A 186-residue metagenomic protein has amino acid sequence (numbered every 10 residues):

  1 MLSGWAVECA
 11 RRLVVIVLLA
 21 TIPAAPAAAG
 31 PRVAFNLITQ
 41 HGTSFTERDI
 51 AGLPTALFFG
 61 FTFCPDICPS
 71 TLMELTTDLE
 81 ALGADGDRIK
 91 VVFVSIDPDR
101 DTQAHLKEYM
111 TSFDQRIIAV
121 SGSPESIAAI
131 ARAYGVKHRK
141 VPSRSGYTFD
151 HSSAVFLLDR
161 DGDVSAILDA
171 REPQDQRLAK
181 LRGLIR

Functional and structural regions predicted by a protein language model:
L2-V14: Bacterial N-terminal signal peptides that target proteins for export
R12-P23: Bacterial N-terminal signal peptides
P26-A29: Boundary at the C-terminal end of the N-terminal hydrophobic targeting segment
F35-T55, L79: A short beta-strand-turn-helix
R48-T71, L75: Short active-site neighborhood of thiol/selenol oxidoreductases, capturing the structured segment around
I50, T62, V94-D99, Q115 (+3 more regions): Solvent-exposed coil/turn segments that connect beta secondary-structure elements in extracytoplasmic/periplasmic
S70-I130: Structural microenvironment flanking redox-active thiols in thiol-disulfide oxidoreductases
S126-K180: Thiol/disulfide oxidoreductase modules built on the thioredoxin-like
